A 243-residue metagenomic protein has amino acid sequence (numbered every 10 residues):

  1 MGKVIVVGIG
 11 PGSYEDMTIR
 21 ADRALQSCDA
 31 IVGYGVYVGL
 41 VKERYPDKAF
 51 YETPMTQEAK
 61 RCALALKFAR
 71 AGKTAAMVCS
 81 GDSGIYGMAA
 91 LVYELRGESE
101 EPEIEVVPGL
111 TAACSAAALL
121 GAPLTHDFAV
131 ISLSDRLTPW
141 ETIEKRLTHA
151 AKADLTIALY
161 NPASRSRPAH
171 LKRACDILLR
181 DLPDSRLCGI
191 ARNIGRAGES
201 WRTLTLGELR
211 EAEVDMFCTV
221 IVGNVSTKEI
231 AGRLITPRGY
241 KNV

Functional and structural regions predicted by a protein language model:
M1-I104, L110, S115: Class I S-adenosyl-L-methionine
V4-V6, T74-A75, K152-V243: A contiguous loop/helix-start segment that scaffolds small-molecule binding in enzyme catalytic cores
I9-D16, L137-W140, W201-L204: Short gly/ser/thr-rich secondary-structure transition/capping motifs
C28-I31, R44, F68-G72, L95 (+6 more regions): Change "in soluble alpha/beta enzymes" to "in soluble alpha/beta proteins
R44, M88-A89, A116-A118, E141-I143 (+2 more regions): Short, well-ordered secondary-structure micro-motifs
E52-Q57, L133-D135, N193: Short beta->alpha junction loops
I85-A153: Class I SAM-dependent methyltransferase SAM-binding "motif I" and its flanking Rossmann-like core
